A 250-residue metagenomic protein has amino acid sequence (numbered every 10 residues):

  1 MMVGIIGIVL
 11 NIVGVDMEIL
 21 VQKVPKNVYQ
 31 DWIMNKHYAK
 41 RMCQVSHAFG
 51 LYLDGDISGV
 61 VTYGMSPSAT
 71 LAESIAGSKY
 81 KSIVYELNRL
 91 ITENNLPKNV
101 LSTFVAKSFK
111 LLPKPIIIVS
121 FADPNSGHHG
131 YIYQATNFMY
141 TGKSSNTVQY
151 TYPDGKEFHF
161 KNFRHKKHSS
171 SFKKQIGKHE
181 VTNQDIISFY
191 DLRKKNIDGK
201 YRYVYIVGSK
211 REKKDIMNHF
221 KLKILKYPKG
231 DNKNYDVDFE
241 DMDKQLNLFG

Functional and structural regions predicted by a protein language model:
M1-M2: Methionine residue identity
I8-C43: Short amphipathic alpha-helix that is part of the acyltransferase structural core
K23, G64-R193, Y205: Acyl-donor binding region in acyl/amide transferases
I33, S46-M65: Conserved beta-hairpin
R41-V45, K195-I197: A short catalytic or substrate-binding loop motif that flags glycine-/basic-rich loops and adjacent residues that bind
D198-Y203: Short hydrophobic/aromatic beta-strand or adjacent loop that forms the aromatic wall/cage of a ligand/substrate-binding
V207-S209: Extracellular/periplasmic envelope-modification machinery, especially enzymes that add or remove acyl/ester groups on
I216-G250: Short, cationic low-complexity segments
